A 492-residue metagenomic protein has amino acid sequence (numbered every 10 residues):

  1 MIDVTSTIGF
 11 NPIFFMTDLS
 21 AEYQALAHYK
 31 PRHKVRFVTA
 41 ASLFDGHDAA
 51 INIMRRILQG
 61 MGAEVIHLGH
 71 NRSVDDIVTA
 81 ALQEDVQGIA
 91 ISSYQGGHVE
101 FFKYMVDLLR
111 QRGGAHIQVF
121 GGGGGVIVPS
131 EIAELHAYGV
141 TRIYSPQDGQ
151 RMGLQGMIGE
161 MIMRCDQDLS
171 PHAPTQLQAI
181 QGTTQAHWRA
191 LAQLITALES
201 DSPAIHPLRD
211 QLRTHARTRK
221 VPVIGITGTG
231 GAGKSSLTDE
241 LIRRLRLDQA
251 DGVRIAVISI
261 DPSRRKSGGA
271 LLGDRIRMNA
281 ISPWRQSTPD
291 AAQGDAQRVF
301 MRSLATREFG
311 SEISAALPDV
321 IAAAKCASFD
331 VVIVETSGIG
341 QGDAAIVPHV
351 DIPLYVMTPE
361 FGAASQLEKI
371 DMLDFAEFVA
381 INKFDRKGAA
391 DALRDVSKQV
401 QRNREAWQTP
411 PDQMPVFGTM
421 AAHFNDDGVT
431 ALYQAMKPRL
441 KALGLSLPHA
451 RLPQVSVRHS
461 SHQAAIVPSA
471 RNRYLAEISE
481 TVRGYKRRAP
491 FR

Functional and structural regions predicted by a protein language model:
F15-Q24, Q155-P222: Extreme N-terminal, non-catalytic leader segments that precede Walker-type/kinase nucleotide-binding cores
K34, G113-G122, S328-V332, D351-M357: Short beta-strand/loop segments at the ligand-binding rim of alpha/beta enzyme cores
R36-F37, A41-S42, T218-R243: Walker A (P-loop) phosphate-binding motif
F44, I51-M157: Cofactor-cradling patches in redox/metallo enzymes
V140-G153, F375-G444: Canonical P-loop GTPase G-domain recognition
P171-P174, E405-R492: C-terminal end of P-loop GTPase domains and the immediately downstream helical coupling element
T196-V221, A232, L241-I346, I352-V356: Nucleotide-state-sensitive switch-loop elements of NTP-binding domains
T336-G340, H349-Q366, E377, I381-D391: Conserved Switch II/interswitch segment of TRAFAC-class P-loop GTPases
